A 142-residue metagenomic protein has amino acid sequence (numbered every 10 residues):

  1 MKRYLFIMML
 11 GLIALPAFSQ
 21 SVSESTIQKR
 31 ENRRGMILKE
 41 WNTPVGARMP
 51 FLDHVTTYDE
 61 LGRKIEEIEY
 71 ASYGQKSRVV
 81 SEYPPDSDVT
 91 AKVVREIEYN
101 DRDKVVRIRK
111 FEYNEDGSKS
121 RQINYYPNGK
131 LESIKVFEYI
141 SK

Functional and structural regions predicted by a protein language model:
Y4-I13: Sec-dependent N-terminal signal peptides
L15-S19: Sec/Tat signal peptide C-region and signal peptidase I cleavage site
Q20-K142: Buried hydrophobic residues that stabilize the cores of well-folded domains
